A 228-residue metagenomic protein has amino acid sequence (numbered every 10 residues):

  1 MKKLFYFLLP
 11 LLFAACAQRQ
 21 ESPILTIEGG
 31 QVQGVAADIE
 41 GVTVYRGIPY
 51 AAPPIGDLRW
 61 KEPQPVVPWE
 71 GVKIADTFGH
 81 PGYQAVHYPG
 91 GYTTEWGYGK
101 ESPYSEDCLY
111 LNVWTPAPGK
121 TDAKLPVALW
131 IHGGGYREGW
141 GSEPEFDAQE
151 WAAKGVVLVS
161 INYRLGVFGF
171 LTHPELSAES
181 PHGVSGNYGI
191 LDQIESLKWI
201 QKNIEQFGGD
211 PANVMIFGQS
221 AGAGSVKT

Functional and structural regions predicted by a protein language model:
M1-L4, T94: Positively charged n-region of N-terminal signal peptides that target proteins for export
L4-F13: Sec-dependent N-terminal signal peptides
A17-N187: Non-catalytic accessory segments of hydrolases
E106-C108, H182-Q206: Alpha/beta-hydrolase active-site loop
Y136, G218-T228: Glycine-rich nucleophile elbow surrounding the catalytic serine of serine-hydrolase chemistry
P144-D147, G189-S196, A221-S225: Stable alpha-helical elements in mature extracytoplasmic
R164-V167, F217-A221: Short, solvent-exposed turn/loop segments enriched in Gly/Ser/Thr/Pro and often Arg
I200, F207-Q219: Alpha/beta-hydrolase fold nucleophile elbow
